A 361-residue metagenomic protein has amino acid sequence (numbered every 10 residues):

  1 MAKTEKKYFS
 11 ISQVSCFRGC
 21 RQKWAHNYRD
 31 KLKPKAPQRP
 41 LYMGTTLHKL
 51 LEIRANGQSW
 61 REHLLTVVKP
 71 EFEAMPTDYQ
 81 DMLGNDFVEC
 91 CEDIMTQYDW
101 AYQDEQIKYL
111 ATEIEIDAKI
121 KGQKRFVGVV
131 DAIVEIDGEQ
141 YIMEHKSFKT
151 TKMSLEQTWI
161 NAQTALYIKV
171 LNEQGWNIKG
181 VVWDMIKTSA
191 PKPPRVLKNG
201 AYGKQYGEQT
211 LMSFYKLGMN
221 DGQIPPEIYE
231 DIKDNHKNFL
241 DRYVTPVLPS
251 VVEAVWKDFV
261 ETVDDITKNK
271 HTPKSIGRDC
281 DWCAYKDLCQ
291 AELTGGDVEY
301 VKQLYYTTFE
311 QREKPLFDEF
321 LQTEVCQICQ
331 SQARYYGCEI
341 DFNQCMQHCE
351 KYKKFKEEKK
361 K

Functional and structural regions predicted by a protein language model:
V14-G57, V88, E113, D281-D287: Nuclease catalytic cores
C20, C280-C283, C289, C329 (+3 more regions): Short cysteine clusters
C20-N27, V134, E139-E144, V255-V260: Active-site-adjacent bridging/hinge elements
D30, K146-K149, M185-K187: A short beta-strand motif that forms part of the nucleic acid-binding face of small beta-barrel RNA-binding folds
L50-E115, K119: A non-catalytic, helix-rich entry segment at domain boundaries
A111-T164, K169, Q174-G175, L321: Non-catalytic protein-protein interaction segments used by genome-maintenance enzymes to assemble and couple activities
V170-V325, E357-K361: Metal-dependent nuclease catalytic regions and adjoining charged, substrate-binding loops involved in nucleic-acid end
C349-E358: Short metal-binding segments enriched for Cys and/or His
